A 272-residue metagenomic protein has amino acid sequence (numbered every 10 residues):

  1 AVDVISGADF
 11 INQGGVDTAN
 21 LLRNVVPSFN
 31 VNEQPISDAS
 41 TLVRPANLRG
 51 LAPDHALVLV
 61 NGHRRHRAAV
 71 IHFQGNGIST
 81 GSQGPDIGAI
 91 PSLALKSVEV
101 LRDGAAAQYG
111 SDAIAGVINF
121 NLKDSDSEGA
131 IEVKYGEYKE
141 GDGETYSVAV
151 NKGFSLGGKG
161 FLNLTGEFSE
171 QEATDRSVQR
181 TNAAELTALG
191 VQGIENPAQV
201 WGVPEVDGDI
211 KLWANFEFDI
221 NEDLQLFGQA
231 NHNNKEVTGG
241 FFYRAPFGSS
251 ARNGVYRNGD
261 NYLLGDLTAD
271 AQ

Functional and structural regions predicted by a protein language model:
A1-Q13, S40, A69-T80, G129: N-terminal periplasmic "start-of-domain" segments of outer-membrane beta-barrel proteins
V2, F10, L22, V98 (+3 more regions): Non-catalytic regulatory/gating segments with a bias toward low-complexity or hydrophobic composition
V2, R23-A68: Extracytoplasmic beta-strand/coil segments of soluble accessory domains associated with Gram-negative outer-membrane
V2-R23, P45-L51, S82-G88, Y135-K139 (+1 more regions): Short, polar/charged loop or turn motifs at beta-strand boundaries
G15, P53, S92, K123 (+2 more regions): Outer-membrane beta-barrel channels and translocator barrels
T18-L21, V25, A46, L59 (+3 more regions): N-terminal periplasmic accessory domains that precede and gate Gram-negative outer-membrane beta-barrel machines
H63-R102: Short acidic/polar hinge/loop motifs at secondary-structure boundaries that mediate gating or recognition
S127-A130, E140-Q272: Transmembrane beta-barrel wall of Gram-negative outer-membrane proteins
